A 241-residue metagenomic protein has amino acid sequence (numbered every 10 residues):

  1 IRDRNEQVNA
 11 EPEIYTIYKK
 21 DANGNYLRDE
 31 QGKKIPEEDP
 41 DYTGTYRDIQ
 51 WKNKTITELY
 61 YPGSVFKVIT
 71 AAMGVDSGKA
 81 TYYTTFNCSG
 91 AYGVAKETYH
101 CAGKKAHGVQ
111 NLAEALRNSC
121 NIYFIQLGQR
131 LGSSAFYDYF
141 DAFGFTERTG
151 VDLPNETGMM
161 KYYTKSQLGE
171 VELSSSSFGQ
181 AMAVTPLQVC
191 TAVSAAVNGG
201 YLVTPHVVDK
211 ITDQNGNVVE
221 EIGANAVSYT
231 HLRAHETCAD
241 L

Functional and structural regions predicted by a protein language model:
I1, A234-L241: Positively charged, low-complexity/disordered segments
R2-S64, I69-R233: Beta-lactam-recognizing serine transpeptidase/beta-lactamase-like catalytic domain environment
